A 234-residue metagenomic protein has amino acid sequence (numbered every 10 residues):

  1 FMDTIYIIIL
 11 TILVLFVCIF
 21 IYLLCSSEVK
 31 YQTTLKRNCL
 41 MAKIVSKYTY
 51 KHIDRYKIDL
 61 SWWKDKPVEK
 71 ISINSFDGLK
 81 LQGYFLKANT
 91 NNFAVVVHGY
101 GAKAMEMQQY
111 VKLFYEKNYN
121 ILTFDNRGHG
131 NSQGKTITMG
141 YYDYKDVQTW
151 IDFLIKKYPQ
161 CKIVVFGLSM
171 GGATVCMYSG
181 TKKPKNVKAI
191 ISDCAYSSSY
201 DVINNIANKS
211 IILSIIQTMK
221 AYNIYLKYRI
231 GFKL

Functional and structural regions predicted by a protein language model:
I12-N74: An N-terminal hydrophobic leader/cap segment in hydrolases
F76-L86: A short loop-to-beta-strand scaffold at the N-terminal edge of the catalytic core in hydrolase folds
N91-G99: Short beta-strand element of the alpha/beta-hydrolase
V111-Q133: Conserved alpha/beta-hydrolase
I137-Y158: Alpha/beta-hydrolase active-site loop
Y158-S169: Alpha/beta-hydrolase fold nucleophile elbow
G167-M177: Glycine-rich nucleophile elbow surrounding the catalytic serine of serine-hydrolase chemistry
M177-L234: Hydrolase active-site cap/lid region
